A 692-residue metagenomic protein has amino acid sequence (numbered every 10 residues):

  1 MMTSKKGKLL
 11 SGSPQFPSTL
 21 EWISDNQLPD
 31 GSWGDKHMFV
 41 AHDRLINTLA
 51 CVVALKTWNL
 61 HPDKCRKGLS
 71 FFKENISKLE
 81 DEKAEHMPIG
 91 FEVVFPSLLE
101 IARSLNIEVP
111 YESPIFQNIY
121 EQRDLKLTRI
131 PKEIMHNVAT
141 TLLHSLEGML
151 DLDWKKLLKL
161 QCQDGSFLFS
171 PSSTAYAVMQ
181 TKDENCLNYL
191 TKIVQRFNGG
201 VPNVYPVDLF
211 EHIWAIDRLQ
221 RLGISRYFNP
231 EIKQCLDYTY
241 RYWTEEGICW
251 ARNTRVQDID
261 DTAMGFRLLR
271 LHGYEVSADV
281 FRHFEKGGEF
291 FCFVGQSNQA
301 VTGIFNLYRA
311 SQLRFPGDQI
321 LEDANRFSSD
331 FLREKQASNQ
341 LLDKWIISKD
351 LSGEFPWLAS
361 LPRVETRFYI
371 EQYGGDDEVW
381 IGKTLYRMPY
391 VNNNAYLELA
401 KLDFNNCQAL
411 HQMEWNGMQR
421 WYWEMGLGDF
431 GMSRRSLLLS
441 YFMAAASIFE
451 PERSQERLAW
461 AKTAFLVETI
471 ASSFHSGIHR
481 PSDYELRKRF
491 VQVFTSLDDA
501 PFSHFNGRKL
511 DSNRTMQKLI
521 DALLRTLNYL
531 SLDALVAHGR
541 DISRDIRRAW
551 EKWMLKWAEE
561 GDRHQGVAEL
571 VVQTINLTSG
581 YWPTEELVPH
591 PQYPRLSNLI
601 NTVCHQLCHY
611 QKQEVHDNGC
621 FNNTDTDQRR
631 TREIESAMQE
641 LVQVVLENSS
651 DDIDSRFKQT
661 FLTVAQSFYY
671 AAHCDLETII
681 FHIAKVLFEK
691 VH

Functional and structural regions predicted by a protein language model:
M1-H692: Terpene synthase/cyclase
